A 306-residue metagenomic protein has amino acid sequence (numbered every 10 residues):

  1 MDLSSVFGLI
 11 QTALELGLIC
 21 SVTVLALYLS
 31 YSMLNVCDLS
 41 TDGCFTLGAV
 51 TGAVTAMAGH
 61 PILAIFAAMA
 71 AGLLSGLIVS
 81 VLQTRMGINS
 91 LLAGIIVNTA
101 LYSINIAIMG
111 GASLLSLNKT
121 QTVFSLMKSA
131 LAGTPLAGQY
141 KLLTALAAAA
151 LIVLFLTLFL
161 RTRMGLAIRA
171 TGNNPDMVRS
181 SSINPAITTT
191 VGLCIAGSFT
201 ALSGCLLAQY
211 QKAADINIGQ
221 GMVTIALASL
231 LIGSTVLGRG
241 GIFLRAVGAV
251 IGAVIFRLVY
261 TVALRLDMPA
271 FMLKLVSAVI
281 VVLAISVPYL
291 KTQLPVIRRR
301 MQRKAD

Functional and structural regions predicted by a protein language model:
F7-P61, V81-G87, L231-F243: Single transmembrane alpha-helix segments in multi-pass membrane proteins
L16, S90-L92, K141-L146, I218-I225 (+1 more regions): Loop-to-transmembrane alpha-helix initiation sites
L29, V54, L77, V81-M86 (+10 more regions): Membrane-interface helix caps of multi-pass small-molecule transporters
H60-T99, I104, G252, F256: Alpha-helical transmembrane segments within multi-pass membrane transporters and channels
S75, G138-I218, V223: Helix-loop-helix "hairpin" substructures at the membrane interface of multi-pass membrane proteins
S90, G94, L101-R161, V191 (+2 more regions): Transmembrane helix-bundle core of multi-pass membrane transporters and related energy-transducing complexes
N173-S180, N184-I187, V259-D306: Cytosolic-side transmembrane-helix boundaries in multi-pass membrane proteins
T200, G204-L275: Transmembrane alpha-helical segments in multi-pass inner-membrane proteins
